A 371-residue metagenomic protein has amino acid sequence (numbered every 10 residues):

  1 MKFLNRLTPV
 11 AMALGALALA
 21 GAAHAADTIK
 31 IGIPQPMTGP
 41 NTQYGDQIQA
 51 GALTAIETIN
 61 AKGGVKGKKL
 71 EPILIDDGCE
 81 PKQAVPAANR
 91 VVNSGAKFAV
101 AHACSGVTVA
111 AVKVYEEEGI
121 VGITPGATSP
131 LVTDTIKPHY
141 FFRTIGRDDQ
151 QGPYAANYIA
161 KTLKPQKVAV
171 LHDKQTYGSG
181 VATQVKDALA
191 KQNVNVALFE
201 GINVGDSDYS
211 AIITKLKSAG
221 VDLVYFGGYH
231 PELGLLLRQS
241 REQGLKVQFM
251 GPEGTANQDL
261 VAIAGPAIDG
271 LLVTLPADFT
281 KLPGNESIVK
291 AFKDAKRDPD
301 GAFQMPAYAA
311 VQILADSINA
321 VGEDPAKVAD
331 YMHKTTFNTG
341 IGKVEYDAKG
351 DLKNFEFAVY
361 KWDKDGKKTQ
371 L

Functional and structural regions predicted by a protein language model:
K2-G15, A25-L371: Extracytosolic ligand-binding ectodomains
A20-A22: N-terminal signal peptide c-region/cleavage motif recognized by signal peptidases
